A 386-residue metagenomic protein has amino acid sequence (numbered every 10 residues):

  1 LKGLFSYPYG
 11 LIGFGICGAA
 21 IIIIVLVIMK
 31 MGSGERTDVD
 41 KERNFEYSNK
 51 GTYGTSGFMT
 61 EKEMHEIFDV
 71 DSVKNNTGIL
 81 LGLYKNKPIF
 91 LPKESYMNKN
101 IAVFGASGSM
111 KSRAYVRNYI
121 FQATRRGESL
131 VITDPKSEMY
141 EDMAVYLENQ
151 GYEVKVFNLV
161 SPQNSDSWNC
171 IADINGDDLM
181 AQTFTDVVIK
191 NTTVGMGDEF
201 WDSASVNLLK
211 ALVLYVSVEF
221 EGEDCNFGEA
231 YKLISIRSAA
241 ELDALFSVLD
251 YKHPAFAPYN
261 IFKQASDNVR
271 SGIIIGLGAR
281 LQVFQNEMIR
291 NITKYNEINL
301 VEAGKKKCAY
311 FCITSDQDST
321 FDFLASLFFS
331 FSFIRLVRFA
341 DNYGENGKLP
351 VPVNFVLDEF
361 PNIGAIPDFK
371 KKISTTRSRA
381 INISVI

Functional and structural regions predicted by a protein language model:
L1-S109, R113-Y119, R126: Basic- and hydrophobic-enriched, low-structure N-terminal and domain-boundary segments that flank ATP-binding catalytic
L80-K85, P92-I381: P-loop NTPase motor domains
I386: Conserved D-loop beta-strand region of ABC ATPase nucleotide-binding domains
